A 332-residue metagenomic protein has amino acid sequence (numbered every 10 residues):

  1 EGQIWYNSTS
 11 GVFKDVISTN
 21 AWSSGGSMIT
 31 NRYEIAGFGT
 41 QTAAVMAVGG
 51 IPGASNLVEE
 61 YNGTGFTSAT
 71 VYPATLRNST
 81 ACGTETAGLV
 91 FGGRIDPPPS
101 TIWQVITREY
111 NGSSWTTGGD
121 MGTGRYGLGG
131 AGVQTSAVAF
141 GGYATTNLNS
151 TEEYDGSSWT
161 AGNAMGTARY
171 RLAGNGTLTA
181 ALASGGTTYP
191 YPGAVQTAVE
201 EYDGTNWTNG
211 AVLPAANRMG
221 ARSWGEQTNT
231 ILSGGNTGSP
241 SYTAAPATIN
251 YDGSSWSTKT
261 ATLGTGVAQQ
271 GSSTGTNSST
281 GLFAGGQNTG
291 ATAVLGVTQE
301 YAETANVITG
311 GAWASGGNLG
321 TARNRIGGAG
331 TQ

Functional and structural regions predicted by a protein language model:
E1-Q332: Polar, enzyme-active/binding microenvironments
